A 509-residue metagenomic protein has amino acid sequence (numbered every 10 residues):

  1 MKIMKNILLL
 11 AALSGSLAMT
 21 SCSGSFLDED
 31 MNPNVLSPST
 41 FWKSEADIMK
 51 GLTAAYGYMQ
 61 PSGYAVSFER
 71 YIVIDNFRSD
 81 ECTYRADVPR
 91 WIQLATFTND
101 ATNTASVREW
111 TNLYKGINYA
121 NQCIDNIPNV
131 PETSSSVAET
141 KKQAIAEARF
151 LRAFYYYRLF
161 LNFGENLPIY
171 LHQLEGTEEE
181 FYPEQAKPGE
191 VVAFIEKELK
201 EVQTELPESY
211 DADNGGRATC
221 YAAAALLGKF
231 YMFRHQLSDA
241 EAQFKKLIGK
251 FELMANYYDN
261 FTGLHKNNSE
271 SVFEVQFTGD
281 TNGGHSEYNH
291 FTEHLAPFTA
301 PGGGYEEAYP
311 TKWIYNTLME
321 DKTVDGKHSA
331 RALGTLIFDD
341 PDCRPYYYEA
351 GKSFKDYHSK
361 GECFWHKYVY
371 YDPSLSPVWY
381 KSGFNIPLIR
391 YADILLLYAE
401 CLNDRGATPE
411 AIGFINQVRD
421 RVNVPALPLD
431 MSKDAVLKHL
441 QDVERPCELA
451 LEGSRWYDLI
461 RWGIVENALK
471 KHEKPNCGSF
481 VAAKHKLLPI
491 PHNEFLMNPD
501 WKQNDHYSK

Functional and structural regions predicted by a protein language model:
M1-N32: Bacterial Sec-dependent N-terminal signal peptides
S21-S23, Y56, Y64, C82-R85 (+8 more regions): Long, intrinsically disordered, low-complexity segments
C22-P89, L167, V192, K200-Q203 (+2 more regions): An aromatic- and glycine-enriched ligand-binding surface/loop that stacks and positions planar moieties
E45, M49-T53, G57-G63, A86-F163 (+5 more regions): Conserved, well-structured interaction surfaces
A330, L336-N416: C-terminal substrate/ligand-recognition segments
